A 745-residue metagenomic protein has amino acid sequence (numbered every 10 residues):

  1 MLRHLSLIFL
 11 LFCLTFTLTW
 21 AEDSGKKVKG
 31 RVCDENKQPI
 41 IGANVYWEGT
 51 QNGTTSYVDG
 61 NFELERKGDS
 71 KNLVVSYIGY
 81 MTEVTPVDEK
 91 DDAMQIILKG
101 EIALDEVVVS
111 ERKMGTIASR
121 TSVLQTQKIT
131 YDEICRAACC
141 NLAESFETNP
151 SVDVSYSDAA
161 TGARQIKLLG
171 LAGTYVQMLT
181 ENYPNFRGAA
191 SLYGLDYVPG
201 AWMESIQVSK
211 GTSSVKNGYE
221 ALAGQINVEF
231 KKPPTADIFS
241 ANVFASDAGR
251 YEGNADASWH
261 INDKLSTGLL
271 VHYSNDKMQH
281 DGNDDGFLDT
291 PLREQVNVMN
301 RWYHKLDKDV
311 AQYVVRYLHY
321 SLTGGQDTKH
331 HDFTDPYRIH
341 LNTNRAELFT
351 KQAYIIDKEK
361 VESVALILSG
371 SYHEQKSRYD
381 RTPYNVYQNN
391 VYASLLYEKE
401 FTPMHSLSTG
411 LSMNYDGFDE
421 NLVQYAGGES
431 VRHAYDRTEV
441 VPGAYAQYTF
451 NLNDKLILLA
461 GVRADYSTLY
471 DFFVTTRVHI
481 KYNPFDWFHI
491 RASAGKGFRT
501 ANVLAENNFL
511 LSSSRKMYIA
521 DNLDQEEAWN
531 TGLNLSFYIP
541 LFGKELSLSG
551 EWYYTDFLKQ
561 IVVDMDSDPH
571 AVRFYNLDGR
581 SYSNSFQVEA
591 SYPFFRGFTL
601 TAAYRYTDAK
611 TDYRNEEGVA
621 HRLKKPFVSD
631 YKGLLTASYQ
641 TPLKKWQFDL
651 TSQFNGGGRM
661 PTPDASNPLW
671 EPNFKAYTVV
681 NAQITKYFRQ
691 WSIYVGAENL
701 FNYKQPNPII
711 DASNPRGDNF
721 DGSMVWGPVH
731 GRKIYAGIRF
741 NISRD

Functional and structural regions predicted by a protein language model:
D23, R31-Q38, A43-E48, V74-M81 (+3 more regions): Short, acidic, small-residue-rich periplasmic hinge/interaction motif at the N-terminus of Gram-negative outer-membrane
F62-E65, Q165, Y183-K210, V298 (+1 more regions): Short acidic/polar hinge/loop motifs at secondary-structure boundaries that mediate gating or recognition
E63-E65, A143-P184: Extracytoplasmic beta-strand/coil segments of soluble accessory domains associated with Gram-negative outer-membrane
D91-I97, L142-S145, R164-K167, L179 (+5 more regions): N-terminal periplasmic accessory domains that precede and gate Gram-negative outer-membrane beta-barrel machines
D276-M299, Y303-V364, G370-Q388: Flexible loop and strand-edge segments within Gram-negative outer membrane beta-barrel domains
S363-S377, N483, H489-R491, D524-Y582: Membrane-embedded beta-barrel scaffold of Gram-negative outer-membrane proteins
N451-D454, L548, W552-D556, N576-P663 (+1 more regions): Gram-negative outer-membrane beta-barrel transporters
L600, F654-P661, T685-D745: C-terminal beta-signal and adjacent terminal beta-strands/loops of Gram-negative outer-membrane beta-barrel proteins
